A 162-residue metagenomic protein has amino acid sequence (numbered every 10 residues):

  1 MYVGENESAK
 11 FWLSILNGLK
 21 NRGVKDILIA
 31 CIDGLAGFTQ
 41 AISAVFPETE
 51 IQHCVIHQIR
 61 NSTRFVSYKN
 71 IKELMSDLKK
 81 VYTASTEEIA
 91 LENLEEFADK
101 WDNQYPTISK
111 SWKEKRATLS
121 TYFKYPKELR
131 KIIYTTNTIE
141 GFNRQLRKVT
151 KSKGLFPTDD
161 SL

Functional and structural regions predicted by a protein language model:
M1, N21-D26, I59, M75-Y82: Short acidic, glycine/Ser/Thr-rich loop/turn "cap" segments at secondary-structure junctions
M1-I32, A36, Q40, V45-E48 (+1 more regions): RNase H-like nuclease fold core
G4-E7, G34, V66, N70 (+3 more regions): Catalytic cores of large soluble enzymes that bind and process phosphate-bearing ligands
A9-L13, I32-T39, Y68-M75, E87 (+5 more regions): Amphipathic alpha-helical transducer elements in NTP-driven molecular machines
I27-A30, I51-V55, I89, G154-T158: Short, surface-exposed helix-loop/turn micro-motifs enriched in polar/charged residues
I29-A36, A41-D77: Conserved beta-strand -> loop -> alpha-helix junction used to position metal-binding or nucleic-acid-contacting
P47, K80-L162: Acidic/histidine-rich catalytic cores and adjacent linkers of DNA breakage/strand-transfer/modification proteins
